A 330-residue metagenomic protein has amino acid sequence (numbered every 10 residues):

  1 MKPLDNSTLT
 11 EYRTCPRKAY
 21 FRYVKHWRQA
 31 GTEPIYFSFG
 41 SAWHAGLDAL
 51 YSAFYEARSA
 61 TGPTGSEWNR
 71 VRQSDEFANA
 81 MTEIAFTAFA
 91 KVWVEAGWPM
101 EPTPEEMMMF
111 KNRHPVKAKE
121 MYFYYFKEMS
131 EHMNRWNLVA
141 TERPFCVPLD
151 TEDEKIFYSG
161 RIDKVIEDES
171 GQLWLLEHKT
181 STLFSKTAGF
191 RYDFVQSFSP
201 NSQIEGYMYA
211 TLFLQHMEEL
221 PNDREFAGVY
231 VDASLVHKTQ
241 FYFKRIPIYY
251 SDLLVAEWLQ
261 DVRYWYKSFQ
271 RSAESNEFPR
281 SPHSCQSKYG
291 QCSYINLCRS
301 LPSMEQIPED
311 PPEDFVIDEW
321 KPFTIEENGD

Functional and structural regions predicted by a protein language model:
L4, E83, Q196-F198, G206-D330: Metal-dependent nuclease catalytic regions and adjoining charged, substrate-binding loops involved in nucleic-acid end
L9-E56, A140-E142, Q291-Y294: Nuclease catalytic cores
C15-Y23, I166, Q172-S181, W265-Q270: Active-site-adjacent bridging/hinge elements
F21, L183-T187, K238-F243: Short acidic/His/Gly/Ser-rich catalytic and metal-binding motifs that mark active-site loops of diverse hydrolases
I35, F39, H114, A118 (+1 more regions): Hydrophobic (often cysteine-bearing) scaffold residues that line and stabilize catalytic clefts of nucleotide/cofactor
G40, S159-I162, F226: Extracellular structured ligand-interaction cores
G46-P144, P148: A non-catalytic, helix-rich entry segment at domain boundaries
A140-Q215: Non-catalytic protein-protein interaction segments used by genome-maintenance enzymes to assemble and couple activities
